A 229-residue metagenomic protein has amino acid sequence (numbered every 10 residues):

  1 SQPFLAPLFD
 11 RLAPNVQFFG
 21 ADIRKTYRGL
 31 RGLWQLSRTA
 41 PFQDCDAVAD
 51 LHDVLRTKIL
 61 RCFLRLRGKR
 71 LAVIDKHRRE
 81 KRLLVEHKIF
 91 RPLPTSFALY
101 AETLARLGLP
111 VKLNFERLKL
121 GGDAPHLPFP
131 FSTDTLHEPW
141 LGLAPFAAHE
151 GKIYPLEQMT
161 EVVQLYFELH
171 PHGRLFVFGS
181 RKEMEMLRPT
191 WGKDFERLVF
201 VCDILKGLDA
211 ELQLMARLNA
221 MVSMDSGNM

Functional and structural regions predicted by a protein language model:
S1-M229: Catalytic machinery of carbohydrate-active enzymes, primarily nucleotide-sugar-dependent glycosyltransferases
